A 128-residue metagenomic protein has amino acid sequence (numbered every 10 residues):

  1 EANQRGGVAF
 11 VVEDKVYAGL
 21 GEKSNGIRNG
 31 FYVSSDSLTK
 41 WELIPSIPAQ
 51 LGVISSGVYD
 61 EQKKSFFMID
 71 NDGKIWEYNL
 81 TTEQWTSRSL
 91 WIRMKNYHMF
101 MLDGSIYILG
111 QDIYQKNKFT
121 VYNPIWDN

Functional and structural regions predicted by a protein language model:
E1-N128: Kelch-like beta-propeller repeat domains
